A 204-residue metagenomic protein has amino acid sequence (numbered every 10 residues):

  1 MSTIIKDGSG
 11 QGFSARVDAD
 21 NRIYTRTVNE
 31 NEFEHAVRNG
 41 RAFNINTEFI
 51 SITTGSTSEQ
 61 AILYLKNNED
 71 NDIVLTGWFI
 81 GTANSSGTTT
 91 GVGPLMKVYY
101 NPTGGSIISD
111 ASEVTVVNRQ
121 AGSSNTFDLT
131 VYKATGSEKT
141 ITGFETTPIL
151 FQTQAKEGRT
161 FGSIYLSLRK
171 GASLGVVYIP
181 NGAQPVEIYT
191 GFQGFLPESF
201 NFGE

Functional and structural regions predicted by a protein language model:
M1-P94, Y99-Q120, D128-I149, P180-E204: Extended, low-complexity segments enriched in Ser/Thr/Gly and acidic residues that occur primarily in surface-exposed
T147-S173: Beta-sandwich interaction modules
L174-Y178: Extracellular beta-strand-rich recognition modules
